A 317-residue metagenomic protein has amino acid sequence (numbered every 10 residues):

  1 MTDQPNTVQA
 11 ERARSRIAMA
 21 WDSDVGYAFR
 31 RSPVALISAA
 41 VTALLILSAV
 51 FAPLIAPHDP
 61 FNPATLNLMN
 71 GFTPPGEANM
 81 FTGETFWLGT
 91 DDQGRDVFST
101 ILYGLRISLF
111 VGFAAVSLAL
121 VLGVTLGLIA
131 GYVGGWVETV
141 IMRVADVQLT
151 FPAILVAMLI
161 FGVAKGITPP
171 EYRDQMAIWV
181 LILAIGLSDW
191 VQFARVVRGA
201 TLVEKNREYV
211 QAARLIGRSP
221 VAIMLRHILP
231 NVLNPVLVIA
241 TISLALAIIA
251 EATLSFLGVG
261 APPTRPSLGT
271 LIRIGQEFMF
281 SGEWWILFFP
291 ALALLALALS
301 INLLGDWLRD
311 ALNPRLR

Functional and structural regions predicted by a protein language model:
M1-L120, V124, L128-I129, W136 (+9 more regions): Gly/Trp-centered helix-boundary motif
A28, W136, R143, D189 (+5 more regions): Residue-level recognition of specific faces of alpha-helices
T42, T100, M142, M158-L159 (+3 more regions): Residue-level recognition of transmembrane alpha-helices in multi-pass small-molecule transporters/permeases
L45, L128, M158-G162, I185 (+6 more regions): Transmembrane alpha-helix boundary and packing residues in multipass membrane permease domains and related
A52-P60, G131-G135, I160-P169, S188 (+3 more regions): Short helix-capping/hinge motifs at transmembrane helix termini and TM-loop junctions
W87, L118-G123, G131-Y132, V137-L202 (+2 more regions): Generic hydrophobic transmembrane alpha-helix motif, especially the helices
T100-G104, V144, V197, T201 (+5 more regions): Short hydrophobic alpha-helical segments within the ABC transporter permease transmembrane module
G112, Q192-R195, T270, A291: Short hydrophobic/aromatic, small-residue-rich stretches within specific transmembrane helices of secondary active
